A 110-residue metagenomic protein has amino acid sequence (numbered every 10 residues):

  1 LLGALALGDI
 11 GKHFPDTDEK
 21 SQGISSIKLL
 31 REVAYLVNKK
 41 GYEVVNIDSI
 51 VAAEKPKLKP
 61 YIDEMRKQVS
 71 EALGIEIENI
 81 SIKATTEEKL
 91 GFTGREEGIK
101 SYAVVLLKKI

Functional and structural regions predicted by a protein language model:
L1-E64, A72-L73: RNase III-family endoribonuclease catalytic core
L2, L7-I10, K83, L90-T93 (+1 more regions): Short glycine-rich loop/turn motifs that provide flexible caps or phosphate-binding loops at active sites
V45-I47, T86, I99-S101: A generic structural signal for well-ordered coil/turn residues at beta-strand boundaries that shape enzyme active-site
D48-A53, D63-T93: Short, conserved loop-to-beta-strand elements that form functional interface hotspots
T93-I110: C-terminal edge-of-domain segments
